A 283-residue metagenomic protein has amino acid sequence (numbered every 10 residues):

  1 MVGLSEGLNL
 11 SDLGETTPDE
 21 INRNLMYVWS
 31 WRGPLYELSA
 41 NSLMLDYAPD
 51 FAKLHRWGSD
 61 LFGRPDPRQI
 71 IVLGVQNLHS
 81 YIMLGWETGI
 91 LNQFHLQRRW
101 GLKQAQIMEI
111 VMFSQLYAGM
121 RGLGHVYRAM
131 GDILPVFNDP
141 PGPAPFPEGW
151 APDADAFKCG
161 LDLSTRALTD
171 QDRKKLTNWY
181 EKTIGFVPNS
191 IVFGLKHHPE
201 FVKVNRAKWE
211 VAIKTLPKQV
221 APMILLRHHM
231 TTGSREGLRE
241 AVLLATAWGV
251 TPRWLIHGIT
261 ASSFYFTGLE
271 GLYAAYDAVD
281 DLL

Functional and structural regions predicted by a protein language model:
M1-I70, L123-K218, A247, G271-L283: Acidic, glycine/proline-rich low-complexity segments that act as flexible tails and inter-domain linkers
P49-R56, I82-L91, P199-R206, T232-R239: Short acidic alpha-helix initiation/capping motifs at coil-to-helix transition points, especially at protein N-termini
D66-V72, L102-M108, A118, K214-P222 (+1 more regions): Short, low-complexity cationic-aromatic patches
V72-E87, V220-R235: Amphipathic, charged-and-aliphatic alpha-helical interface segments that function as noncatalytic docking
N92-I110, V242-I256: A cross-kingdom feature marking solvent-exposed beta-strand/loop segments within repeated, beta-rich binding/scaffold
F113, A118-R121, L269: Substrate/cofactor-recognition hotspot
T251-L283: Alpha-helical oligomerization segments
